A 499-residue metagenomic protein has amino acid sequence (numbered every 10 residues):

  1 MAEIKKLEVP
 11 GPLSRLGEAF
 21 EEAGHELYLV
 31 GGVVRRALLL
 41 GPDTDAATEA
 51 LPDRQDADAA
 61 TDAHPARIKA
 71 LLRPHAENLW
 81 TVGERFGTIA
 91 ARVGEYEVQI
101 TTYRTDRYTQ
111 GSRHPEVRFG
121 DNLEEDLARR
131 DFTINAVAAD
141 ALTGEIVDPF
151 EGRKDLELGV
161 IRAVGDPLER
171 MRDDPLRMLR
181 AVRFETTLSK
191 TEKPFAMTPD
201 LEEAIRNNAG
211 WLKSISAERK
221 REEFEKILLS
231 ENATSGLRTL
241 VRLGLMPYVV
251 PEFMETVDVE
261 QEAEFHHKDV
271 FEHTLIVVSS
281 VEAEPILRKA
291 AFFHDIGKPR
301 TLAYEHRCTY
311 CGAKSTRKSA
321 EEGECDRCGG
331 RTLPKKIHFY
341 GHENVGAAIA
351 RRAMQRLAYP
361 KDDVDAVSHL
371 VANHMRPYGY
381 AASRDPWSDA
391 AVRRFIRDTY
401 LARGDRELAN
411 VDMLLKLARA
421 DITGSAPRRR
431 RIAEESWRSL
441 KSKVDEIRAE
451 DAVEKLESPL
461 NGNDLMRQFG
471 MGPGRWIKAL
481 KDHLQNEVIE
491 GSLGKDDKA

Functional and structural regions predicted by a protein language model:
M1-A499: Catalytic cores of the polymerase beta-like nucleotidyltransferase superfamily and closely associated nucleotide
